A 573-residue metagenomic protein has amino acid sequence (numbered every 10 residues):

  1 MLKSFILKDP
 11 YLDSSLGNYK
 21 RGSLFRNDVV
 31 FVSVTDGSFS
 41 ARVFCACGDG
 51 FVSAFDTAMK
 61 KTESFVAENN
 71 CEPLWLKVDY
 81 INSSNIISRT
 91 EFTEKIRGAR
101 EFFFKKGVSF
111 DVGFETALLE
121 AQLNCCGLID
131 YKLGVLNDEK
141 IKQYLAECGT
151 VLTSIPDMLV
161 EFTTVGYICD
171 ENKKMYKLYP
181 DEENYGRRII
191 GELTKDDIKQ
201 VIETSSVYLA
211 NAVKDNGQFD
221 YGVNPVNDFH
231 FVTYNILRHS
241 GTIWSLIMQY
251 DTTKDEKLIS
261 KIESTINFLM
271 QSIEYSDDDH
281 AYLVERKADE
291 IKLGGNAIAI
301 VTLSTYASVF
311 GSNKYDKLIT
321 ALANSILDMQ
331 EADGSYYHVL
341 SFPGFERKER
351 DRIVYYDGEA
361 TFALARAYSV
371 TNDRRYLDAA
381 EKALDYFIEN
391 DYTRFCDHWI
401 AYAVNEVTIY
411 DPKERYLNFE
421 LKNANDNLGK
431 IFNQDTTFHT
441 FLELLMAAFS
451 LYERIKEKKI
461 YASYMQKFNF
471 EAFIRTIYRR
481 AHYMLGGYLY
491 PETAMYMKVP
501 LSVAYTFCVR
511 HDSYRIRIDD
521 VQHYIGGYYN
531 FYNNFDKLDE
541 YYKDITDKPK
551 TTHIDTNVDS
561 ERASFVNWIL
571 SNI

Functional and structural regions predicted by a protein language model:
M1-R42, K61, W75, I81 (+10 more regions): Low-complexity, Ser/Thr/Pro/Gly-enriched N-terminal "stalk/linker" regions
D56, K60-L123, K413-L485: Active-site/pore-lining binding-face segments in mid-to-C-terminal subdomains
Y176, L209-F231, F268-E290, I326-K348 (+6 more regions): Glycine- and aromatic-rich loop/turn segments at beta-sheet edges
D181-K195, S240-E256, I298-S312, E359-N372 (+3 more regions): Well-ordered alpha-helical scaffold segments within catalytic/enzyme domains
K199-A210, I243, I247, I259-M270 (+12 more regions): Hydrophobic core segments within long, regular secondary-structure runs in both alpha- and beta-rich folds
T233-S245, D289-V301, D351-F362, R375 (+5 more regions): Aromatic- and histidine-enriched alpha-helix N-cap/loop-to-helix transition segments that scaffold the rims
Y234, P412-R415, N433-I573: CBM-like carbohydrate-recognition segments
Y336-D357, A363, A367, T371: Active-site cleft segment of glycoside hydrolase catalytic domains centered on the general acid/base Glu
